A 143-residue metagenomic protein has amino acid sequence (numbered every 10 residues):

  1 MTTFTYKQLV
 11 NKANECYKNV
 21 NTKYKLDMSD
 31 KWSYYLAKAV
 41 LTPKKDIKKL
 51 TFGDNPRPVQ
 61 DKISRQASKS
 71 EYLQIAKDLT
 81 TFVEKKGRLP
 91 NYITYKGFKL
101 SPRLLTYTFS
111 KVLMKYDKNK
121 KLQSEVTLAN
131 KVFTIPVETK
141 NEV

Functional and structural regions predicted by a protein language model:
T2-V143: Trp/Gly-enriched beta-strand/coil motifs that build multi-repeat beta-propeller-like domains and related W-rich binding
